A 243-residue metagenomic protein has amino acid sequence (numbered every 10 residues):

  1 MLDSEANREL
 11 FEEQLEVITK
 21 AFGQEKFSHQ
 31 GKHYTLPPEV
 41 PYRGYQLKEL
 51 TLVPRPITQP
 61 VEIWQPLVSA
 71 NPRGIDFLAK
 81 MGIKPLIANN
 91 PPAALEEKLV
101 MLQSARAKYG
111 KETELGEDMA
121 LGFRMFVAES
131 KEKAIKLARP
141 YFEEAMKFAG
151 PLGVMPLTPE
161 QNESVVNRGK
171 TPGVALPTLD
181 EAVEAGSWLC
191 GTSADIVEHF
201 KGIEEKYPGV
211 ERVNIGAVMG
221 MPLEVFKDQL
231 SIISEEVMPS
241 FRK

Functional and structural regions predicted by a protein language model:
S4-L52, A93-Y207, R242: An alpha-helical appendage that flanks or caps ligand/catalytic pockets
I63-P66, I83-I87, E117-R124, V213-I215: Hydrophobic faces of well-ordered beta-strands that scaffold small-molecule active sites in alpha/beta enzyme cores
V68-D76, I196-I203: Short, acidic/polar
N71-L99: A conserved active-site cap/scaffold subdomain adjacent to cofactor or substrate pockets
N89-P92, N214-V225: Glycine-rich, proline-tolerant flexible connector loops at the mouths of alpha/beta enzymes
S130-E132, P222-I232: Short glycine/threonine-rich loop-to-helix capping motif typified by GTGT followed within a few residues by an Asp-Pro
